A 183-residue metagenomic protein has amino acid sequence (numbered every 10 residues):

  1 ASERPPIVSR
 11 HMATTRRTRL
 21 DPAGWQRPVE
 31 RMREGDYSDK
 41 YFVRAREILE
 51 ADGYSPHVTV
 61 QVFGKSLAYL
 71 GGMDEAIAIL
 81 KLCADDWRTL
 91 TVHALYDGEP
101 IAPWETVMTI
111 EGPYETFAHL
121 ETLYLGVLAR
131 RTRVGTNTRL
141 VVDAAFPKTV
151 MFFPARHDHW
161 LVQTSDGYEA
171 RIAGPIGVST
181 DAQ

Functional and structural regions predicted by a protein language model:
R4-M12, E99-I101, M108-Q183: Buried, small/hydrophobic-residue-enriched core segments of structured protein domains
P5-E115, L123-R130: Flexible, solvent-exposed loop/hinge segments and secondary-structure transition points
